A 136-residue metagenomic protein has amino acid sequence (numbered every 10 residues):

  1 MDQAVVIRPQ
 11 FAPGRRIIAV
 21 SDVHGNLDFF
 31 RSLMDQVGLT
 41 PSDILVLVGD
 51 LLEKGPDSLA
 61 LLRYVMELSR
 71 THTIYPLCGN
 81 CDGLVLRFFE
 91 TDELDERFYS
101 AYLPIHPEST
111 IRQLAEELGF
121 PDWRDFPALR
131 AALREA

Functional and structural regions predicted by a protein language model:
M1-Y64, S69, I74: N-terminal active-site segment of His-dependent metallophosphoesterases
G55, L59-L62, E67-A136: Active-site neighborhood of divalent metal-dependent phosphoester bond hydrolases
